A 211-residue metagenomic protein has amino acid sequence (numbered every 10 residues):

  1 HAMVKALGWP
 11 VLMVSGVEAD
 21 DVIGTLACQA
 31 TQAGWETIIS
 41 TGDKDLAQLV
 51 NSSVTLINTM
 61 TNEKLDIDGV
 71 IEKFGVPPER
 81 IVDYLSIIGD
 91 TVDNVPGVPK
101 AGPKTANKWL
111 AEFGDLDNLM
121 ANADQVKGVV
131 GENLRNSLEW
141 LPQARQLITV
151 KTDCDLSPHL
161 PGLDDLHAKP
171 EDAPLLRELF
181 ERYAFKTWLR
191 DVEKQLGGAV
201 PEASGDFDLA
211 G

Functional and structural regions predicted by a protein language model:
H1-S157: Extended two-metal-dependent nuclease catalytic cores across DNA- and RNA-processing enzymes
D20, D83-G89, G162-D164, D191-A199 (+1 more regions): Short linear loop/turn motifs
N94, A121, P161-H167, E171 (+1 more regions): Proteins with a high burden of low-complexity, intrinsically disordered sequence enriched in S/T/G/P/A and R, requiring
P142, I148-E178: Long, charged alpha-helical interface segments
E171-G211: Long, highly charged low-complexity segments
